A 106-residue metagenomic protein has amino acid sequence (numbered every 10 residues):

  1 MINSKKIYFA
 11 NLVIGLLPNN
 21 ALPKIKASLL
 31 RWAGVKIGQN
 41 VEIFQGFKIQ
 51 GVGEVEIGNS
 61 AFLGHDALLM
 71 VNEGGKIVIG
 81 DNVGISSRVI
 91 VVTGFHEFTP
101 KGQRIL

Functional and structural regions predicted by a protein language model:
M1-G34, Q39-N40, N82, F95-T99: Terminal amphipathic alpha-helical/low-complexity segments used for targeting or macromolecular assembly
K26-A27, F47-I57, F62-L106: Flexible, glycine/small-residue-enriched loop-and-beta-strand segment within the central core of proteins
